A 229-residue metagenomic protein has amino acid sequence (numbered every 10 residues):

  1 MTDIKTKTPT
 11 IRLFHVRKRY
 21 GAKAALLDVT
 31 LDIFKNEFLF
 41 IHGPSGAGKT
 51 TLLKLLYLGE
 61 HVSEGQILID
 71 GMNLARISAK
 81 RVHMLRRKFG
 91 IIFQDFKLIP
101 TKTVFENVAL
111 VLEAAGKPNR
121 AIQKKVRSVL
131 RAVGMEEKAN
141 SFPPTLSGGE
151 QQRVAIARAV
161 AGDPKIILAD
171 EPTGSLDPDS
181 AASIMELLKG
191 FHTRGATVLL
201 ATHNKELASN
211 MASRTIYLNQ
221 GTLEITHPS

Functional and structural regions predicted by a protein language model:
Y57: Helix-to-loop junction immediately C-terminal to a conserved catalytic motif
G65-N73: Conserved ABC transporter NBD signature motif
K102-A109: Short coil-to-helix segment of the ABC ATPase nucleotide-binding domain corresponding to the Q-loop/switch region
F142-L146, E150: Conserved ABC ATPase signature
A161-K165: A short, proline-enriched helix->beta-strand linker immediately N-terminal to the Walker B motif in ABC-type P-loop
I167-D170: Catalytic Walker B motif of ABC-type/P-loop ATPase nucleotide-binding domains
P178-S180: Helix N-cap at the start of a conserved alpha-helix in ABC-type nucleotide-binding domains
